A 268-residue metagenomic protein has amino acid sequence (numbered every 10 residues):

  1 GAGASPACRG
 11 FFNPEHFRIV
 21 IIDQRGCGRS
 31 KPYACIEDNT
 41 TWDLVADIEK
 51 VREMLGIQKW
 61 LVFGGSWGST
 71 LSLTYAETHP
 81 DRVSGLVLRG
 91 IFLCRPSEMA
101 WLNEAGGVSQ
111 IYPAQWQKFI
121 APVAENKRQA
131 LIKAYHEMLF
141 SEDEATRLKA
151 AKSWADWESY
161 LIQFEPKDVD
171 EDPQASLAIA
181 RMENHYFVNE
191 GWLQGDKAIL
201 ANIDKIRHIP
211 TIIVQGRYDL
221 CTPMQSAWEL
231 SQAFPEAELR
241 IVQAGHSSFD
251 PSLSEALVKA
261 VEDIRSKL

Functional and structural regions predicted by a protein language model:
G1-F12: The serine-hydrolase catalytic nucleophile loop
P14-P32: Conserved alpha/beta-hydrolase
W42-L61: Conserved acidic catalytic loop of the alpha/beta-hydrolase fold
S69-P80, L86: Short glycine-enriched nucleophile-adjacent loop and the immediately C-terminal alpha-helix near the catalytic center
D81-Y135: A catalytic-pocket lid/entrance helix-loop region that shapes and gates access to the active site across common
I206-R207, I213-Q215: Short beta-strand/loop motif that positions the catalytic acidic residue of the alpha/beta-hydrolase fold
L220-S226: Conserved alpha/beta-hydrolase "acid-adjacent" motif
A237-L268: Catalytic active-site module of serine/aspartate enzymes centered on a nucleophile-bearing elbow/loop
